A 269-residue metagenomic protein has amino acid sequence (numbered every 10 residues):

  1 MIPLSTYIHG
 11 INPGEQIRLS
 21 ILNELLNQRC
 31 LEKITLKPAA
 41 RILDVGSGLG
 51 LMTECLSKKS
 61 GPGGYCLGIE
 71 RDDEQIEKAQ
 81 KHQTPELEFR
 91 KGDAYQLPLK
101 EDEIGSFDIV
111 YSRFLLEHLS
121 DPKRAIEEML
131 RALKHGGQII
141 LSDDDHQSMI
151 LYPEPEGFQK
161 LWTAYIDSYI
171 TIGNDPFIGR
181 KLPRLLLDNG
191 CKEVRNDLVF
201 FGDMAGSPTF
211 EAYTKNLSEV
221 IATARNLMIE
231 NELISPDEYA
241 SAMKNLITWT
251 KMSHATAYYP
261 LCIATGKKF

Functional and structural regions predicted by a protein language model:
P3-E24: Class I SAM-dependent methyltransferase Rossmann-like catalytic core, especially the SAM/SAH-binding loop
I21-P38, C55: Conserved alpha-helix/loop element of class I SAM-dependent methyltransferases that forms part of the SAM/SAH-binding
L43, L49-L97: Class I SAM-dependent methyltransferase SAM/SAH-binding core
P98-I109: A short acidic, Gly/Pro-enriched loop at the edge of an enzyme's catalytic core that lines a small-molecule cofactor
D108-D121: A short SAM/SAH-binding and catalytic strip from SAM-dependent methyltransferases
K123-Q138: A short glycine-rich, Lys/Arg-flanked "PGG" loop and its adjoining helix->strand segment in the class I
I140-P208: Conserved catalytic/acceptor-binding region of the Class I
R195-F269: Conserved Class I S-adenosyl-L-methionine
